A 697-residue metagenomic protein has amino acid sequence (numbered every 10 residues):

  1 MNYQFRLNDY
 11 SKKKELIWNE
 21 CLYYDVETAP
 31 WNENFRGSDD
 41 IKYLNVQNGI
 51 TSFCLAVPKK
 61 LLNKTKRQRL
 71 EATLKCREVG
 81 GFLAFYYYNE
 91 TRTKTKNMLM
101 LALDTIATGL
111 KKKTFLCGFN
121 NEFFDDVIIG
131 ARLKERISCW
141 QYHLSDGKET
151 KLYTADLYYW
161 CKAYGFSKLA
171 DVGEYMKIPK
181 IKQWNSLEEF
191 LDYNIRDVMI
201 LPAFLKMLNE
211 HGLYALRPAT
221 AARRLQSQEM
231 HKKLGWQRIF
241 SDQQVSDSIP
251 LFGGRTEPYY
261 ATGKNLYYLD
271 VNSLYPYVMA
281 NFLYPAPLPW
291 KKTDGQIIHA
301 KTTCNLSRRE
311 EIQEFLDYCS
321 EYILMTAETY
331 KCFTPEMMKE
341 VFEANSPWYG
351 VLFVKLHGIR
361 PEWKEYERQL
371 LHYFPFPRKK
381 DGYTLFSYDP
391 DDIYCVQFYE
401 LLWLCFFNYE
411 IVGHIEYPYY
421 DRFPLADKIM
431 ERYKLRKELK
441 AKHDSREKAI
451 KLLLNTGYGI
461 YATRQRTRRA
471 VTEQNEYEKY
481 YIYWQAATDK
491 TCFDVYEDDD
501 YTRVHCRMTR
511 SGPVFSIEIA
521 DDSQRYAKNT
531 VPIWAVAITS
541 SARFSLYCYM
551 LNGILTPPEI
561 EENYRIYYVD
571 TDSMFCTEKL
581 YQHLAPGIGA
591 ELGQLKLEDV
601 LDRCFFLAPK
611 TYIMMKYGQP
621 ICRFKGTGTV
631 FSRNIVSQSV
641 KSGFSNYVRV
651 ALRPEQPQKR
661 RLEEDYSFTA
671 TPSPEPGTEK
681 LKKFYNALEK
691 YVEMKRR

Functional and structural regions predicted by a protein language model:
M1-Y10, K14-N19: Non-catalytic pre-domain segments flanking phosphatase-related domains
N2, D9, Y23, N32 (+1 more regions): Conserved acidic
W18-N19, W31-L44: Transmitter module of two-component histidine kinases
